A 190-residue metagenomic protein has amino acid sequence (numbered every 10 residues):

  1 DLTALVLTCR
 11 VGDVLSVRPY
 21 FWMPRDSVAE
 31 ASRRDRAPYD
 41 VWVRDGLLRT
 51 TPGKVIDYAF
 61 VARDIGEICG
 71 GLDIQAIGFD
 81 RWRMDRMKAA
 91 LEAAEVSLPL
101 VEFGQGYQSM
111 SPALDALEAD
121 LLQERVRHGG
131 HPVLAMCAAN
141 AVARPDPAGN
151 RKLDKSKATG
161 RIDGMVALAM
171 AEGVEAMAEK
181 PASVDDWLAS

Functional and structural regions predicted by a protein language model:
D1-Q105, S111, D115, R125-S190: RNase H-like, metal-dependent nuclease domains and their acidic two-metal-ion catalytic environment used
E118: Active-site and substrate-binding clefts of carbohydrate-active enzymes
